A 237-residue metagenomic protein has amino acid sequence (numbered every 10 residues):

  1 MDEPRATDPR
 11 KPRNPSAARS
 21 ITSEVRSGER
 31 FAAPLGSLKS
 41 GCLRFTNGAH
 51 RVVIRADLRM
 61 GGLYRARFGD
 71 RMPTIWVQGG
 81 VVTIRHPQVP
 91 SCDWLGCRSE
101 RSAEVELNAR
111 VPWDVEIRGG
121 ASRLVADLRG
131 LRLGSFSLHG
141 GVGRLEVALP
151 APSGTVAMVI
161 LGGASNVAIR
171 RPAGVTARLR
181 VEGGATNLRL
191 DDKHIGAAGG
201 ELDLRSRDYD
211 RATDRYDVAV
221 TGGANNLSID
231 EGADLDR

Functional and structural regions predicted by a protein language model:
M1-F31, R237: Gly/Pro-rich, low-complexity intrinsically disordered segments
R26-G36, I54-R59, L63-S99, R144-R237: Short, surface-exposed interaction patches in beta-rich subdomains that mediate adhesion/assembly near membranes
L35-S37, N47, L107: Alpha-helical transmembrane segments and their helix-helix packing motifs
G41-T46, V53, P73: Short acidic/polar, Gly/Pro-enriched loop/turn segments located at secondary-structure boundaries
L43-F45, I117, V181: Active-site alpha-helical segments that house and flank conserved acidic catalytic motifs for diphosphate chemistry
E104-V105, R207: Beta-strand-rich interaction surfaces with strong enrichment in secreted/lumenal proteins
N108-P112, R118-A121, D127-V142, L149-T155 (+2 more regions): Extended beta-solenoid/beta-helix repeat architectures
